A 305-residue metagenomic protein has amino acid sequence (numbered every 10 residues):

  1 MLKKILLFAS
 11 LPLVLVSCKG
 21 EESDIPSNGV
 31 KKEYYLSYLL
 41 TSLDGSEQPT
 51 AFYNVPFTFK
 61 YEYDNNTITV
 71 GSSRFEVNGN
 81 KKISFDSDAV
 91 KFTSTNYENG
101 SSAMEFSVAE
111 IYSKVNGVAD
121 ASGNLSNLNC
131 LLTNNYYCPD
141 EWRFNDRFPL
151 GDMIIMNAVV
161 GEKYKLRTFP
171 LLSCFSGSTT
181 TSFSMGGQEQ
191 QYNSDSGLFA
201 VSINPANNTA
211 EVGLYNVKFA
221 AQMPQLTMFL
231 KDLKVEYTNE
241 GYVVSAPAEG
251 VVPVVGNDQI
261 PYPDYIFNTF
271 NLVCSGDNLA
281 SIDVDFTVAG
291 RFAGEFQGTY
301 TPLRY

Functional and structural regions predicted by a protein language model:
L2-I5, S10-T41, N157-C174, A289-Y305: Bacterial Sec-dependent N-terminal signal peptides
V16, G123-N157: Extended, hydrophobic interaction surfaces within ordered domains
N28-T58, C174-S196: N-terminal segment immediately downstream of the Sec signal-peptide cleavage site in secreted/extracellular proteins
T41-L43, R74-G79, N157-G161, V217-A220 (+2 more regions): Short, solvent-exposed aromatic-acidic interface loops
Y53-Y136, E189-N268: Predominantly extracellular/secreted and cell-surface proteins with exposed, flexible low-complexity segments
D86-K91, N96, R143-T181, N193-D195 (+3 more regions): Edge beta-strand at a domain terminus
W142, N271-G276: Exposed beta-sheet edge/beta-hairpin loop segments within beta-rich domains
I266-L272, A280-V284: Solvent-exposed, polar surface segments
